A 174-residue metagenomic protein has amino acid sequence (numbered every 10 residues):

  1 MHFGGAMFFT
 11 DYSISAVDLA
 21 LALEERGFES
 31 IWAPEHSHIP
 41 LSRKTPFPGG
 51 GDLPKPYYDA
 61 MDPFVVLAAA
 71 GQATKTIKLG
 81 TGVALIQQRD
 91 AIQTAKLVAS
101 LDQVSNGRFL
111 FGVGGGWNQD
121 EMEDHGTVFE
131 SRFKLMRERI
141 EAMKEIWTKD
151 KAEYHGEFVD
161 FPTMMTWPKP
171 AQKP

Functional and structural regions predicted by a protein language model:
M1-A73, K173: N-terminal beta1-alpha1-beta2 module of alpha/beta enzyme domains
L41, D52-L53, I77, T81 (+1 more regions): Internal, glycine-rich beta/alpha segment that forms the wall or movable "lid" of small-molecule/cofactor binding
F64-Q72, K78-Q87: Structural motif corresponding to the early beta-alpha repeats
